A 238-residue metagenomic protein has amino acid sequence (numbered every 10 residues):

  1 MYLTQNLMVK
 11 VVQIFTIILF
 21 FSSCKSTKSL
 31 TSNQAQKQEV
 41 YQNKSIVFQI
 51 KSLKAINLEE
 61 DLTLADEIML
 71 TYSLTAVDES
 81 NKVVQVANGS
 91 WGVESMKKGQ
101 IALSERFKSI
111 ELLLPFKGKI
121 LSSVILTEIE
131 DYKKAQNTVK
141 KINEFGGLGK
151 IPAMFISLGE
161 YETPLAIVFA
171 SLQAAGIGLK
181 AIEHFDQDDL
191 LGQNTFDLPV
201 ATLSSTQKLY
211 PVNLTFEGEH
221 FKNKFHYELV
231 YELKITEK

Functional and structural regions predicted by a protein language model:
Y2-V12: Bacterial N-terminal signal peptides that target proteins for export
F20-S23: C-terminal motif of bacterial Sec signal peptides marking the signal peptidase cleavage site
K25-K28: Bacterial signal peptide processing site
S32-K238: N-terminal amphipathic/basic membrane-interacting segments and domains, especially the gasdermin N-terminal
